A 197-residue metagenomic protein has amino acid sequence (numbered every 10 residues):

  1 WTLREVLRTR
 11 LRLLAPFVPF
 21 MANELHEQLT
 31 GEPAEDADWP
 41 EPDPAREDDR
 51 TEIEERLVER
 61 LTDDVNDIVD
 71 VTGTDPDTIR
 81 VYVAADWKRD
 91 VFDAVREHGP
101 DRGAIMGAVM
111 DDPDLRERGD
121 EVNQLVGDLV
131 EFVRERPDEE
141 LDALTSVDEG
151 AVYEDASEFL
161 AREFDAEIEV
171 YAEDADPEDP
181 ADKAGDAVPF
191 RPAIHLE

Functional and structural regions predicted by a protein language model:
W1-D63, Y82: Acidic, turn-prone loop/beta-hairpin segments
L3, T72-V95, G127, E131-A143: Short glycine-rich, basic-tinged beta-strand/loop micro-motifs
R8, G31, T74-R80, D165 (+1 more regions): Active-site lining segments that contact anionic ligands and/or coordinate catalytic metals
L11, R50, T62-T78, A85-R102: Ordered core of a single globular domain
T30-G31, G99-V109: C-terminal, active-site-flanking charged/polar segments
D43-D48, R89-D93, D179-K183: Short, solvent-exposed polar/charged micro-motifs at secondary-structure junctions
D48, E52-R56, F92-A94, S146-G150 (+1 more regions): Ordered, soluble secondary-structure elements with a strong preference for glycine-centered loop motifs and nearby
G107-E197: C-terminal edge-of-domain segments
